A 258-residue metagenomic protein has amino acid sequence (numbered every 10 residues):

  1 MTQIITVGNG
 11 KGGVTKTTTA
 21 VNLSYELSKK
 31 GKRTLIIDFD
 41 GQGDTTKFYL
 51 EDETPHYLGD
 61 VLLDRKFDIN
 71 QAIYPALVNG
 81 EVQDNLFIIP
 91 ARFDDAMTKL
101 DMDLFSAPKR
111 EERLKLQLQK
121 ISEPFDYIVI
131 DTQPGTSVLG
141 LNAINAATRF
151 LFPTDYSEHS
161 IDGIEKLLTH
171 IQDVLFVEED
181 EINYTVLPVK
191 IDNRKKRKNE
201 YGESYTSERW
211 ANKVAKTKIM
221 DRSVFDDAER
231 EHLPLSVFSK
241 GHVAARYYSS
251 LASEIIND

Functional and structural regions predicted by a protein language model:
M1-D258: P-loop NTP-binding core
